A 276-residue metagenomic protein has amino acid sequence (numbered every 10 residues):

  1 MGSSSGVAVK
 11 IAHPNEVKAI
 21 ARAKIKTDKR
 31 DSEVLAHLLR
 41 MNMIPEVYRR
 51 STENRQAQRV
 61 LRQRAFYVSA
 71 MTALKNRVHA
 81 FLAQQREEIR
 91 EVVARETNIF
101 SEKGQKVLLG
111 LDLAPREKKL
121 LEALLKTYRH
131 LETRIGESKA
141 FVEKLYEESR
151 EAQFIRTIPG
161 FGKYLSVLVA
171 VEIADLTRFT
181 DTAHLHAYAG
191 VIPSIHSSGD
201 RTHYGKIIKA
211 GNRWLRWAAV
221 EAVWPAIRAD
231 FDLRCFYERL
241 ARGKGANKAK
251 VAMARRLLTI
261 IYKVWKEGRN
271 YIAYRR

Functional and structural regions predicted by a protein language model:
S3, V9-Q58, E96-I99, G104 (+1 more regions): Short alpha-helix plus adjacent loop in nuclease-associated cores
A36-L39, L61-R64, V68-M71, K75-A83 (+3 more regions): Short, amphipathic alpha-helical segments that act as regulatory/interfacial helices in nucleotide-processing proteins
M43-P45, L74-V78, G136, A174-R178 (+2 more regions): Short helix-capping/linker segments at secondary-structure and domain boundaries
R62-F154: Glycine-rich, often acidic, oxyanion-interacting loops/wings at catalytic, nucleic-acid, or phospho-protein interfaces
A70, L74-R77, L165, D181 (+3 more regions): Residue-level detector of well-ordered alpha-helical segments, enriched for hydrophobic/aromatic packing positions
F154-T157, K163-A246: Phosphate-backbone recognition surface of nucleic-acid-processing proteins
D200-R201, F236-R276: Low-complexity, acidic/Ser/Thr- and charged residue-rich accessory regions of DNA metabolism proteins
